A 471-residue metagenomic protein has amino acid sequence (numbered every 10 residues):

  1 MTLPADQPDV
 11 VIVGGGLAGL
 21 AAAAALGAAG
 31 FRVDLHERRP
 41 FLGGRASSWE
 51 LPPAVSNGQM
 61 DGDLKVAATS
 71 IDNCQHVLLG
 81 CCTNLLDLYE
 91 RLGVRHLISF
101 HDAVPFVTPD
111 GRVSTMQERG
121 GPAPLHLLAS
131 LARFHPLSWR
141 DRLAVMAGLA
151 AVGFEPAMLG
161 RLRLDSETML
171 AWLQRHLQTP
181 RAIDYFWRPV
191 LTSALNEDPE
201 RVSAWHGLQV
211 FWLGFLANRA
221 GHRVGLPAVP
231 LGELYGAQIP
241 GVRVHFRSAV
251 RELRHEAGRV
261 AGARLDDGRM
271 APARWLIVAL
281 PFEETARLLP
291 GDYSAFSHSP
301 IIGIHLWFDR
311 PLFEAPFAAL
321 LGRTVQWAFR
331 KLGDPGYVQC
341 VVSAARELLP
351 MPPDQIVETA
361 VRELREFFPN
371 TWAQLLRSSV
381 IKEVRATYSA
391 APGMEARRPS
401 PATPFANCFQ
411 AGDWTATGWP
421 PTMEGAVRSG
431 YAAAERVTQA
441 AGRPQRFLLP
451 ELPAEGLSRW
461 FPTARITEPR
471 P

Functional and structural regions predicted by a protein language model:
L3, E118-R119, A318, T324-P471: Conserved flavin/dinucleotide-binding core of flavoenzymes
P4-D6, A29, S248-A373, A464-P471: Mid-domain catalytic core of redox enzymes that form a hydrophobic substrate pocket/lid adjacent to a catalytic redox
P8-L35: N-terminal Rossmann-like FAD-binding beta1-loop-alpha1 element of flavoenzymes
G14, F100-H101, F246-S248, R254 (+2 more regions): Short loop/edge segments at beta-strand edges and connector loops that shape dinucleotide/nucleotide cofactor-binding
A18, F41, E283: Conserved Rossmann-like nucleotide-cofactor binding loop
G27-M60: Glycine-rich FAD pyrophosphate-binding loop
A54-G160: Dinucleotide-binding Rossmann-like beta1-alpha1 core, especially the glycine-rich loop that anchors the ADP
A144-L253, A273: Active-site/ligand-binding neighborhood in enzyme catalytic cores
